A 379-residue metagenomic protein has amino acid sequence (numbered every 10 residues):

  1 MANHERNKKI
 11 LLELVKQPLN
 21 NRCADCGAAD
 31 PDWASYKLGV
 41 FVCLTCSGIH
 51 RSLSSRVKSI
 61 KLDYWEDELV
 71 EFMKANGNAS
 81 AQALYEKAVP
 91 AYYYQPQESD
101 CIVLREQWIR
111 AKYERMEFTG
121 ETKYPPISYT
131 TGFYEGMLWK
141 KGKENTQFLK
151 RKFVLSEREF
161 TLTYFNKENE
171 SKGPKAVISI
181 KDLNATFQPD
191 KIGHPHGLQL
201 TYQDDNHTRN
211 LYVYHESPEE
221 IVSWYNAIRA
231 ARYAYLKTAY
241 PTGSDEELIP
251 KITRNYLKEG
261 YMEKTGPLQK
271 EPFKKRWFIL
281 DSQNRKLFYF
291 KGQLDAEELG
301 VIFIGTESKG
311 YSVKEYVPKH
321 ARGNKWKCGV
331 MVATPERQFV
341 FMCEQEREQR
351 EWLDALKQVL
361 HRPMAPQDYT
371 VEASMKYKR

Functional and structural regions predicted by a protein language model:
A2-E5, L62-W65, Q82-Y92, G132-F133 (+2 more regions): Surface-exposed beta-strand-to-loop junctions that form interaction patches on eukaryotic regulatory domains
H4-V15, L44-Y129: Cys/His-rich, Zn2+-coordinating zinc-finger modules
C23-C26, C43: Short cysteine-rich clusters marking metal-coordination/redox-active sites
A29-L38: Canonical RING-type zinc finger of E3 ubiquitin-protein ligases
Q97-T130, Y212-S244, L248: Eukaryotic cytoplasmic intrinsically disordered, serine/threonine/proline-rich low-complexity regulatory regions
T130-F133, Y233-Y289, D295, F303-I304 (+2 more regions): Disordered regulatory linkers adjacent to lipid/PI-binding modules
N145-R151, A185-Y235, Q269-K274, Y311-E372 (+1 more regions): Canonical pleckstrin homology
T161-L183, K286-E315: Phosphoinositide-binding peripheral membrane targeting modules
